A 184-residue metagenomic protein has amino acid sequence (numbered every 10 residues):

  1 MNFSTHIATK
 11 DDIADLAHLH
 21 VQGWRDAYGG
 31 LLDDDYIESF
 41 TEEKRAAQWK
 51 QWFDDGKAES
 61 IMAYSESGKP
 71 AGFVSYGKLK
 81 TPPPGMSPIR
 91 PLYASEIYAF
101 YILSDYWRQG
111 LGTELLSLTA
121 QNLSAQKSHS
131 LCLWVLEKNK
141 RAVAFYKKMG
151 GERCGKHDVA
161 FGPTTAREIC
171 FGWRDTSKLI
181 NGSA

Functional and structural regions predicted by a protein language model:
M1-A14, I169, S177-A184: Conserved N-terminal entry element of GNAT/NAT acetyltransferase domains
I7-K10, V21-G30, I37-D105, T113-L118 (+4 more regions): Acetyl-CoA-dependent GNAT
D15, E114-L115, R141: Charged catalytic carboxylate motif
L16, H20: Hydrophobic "lid"/C-terminal helical patch of Rossmann-like NAD(P)-dependent dehydrogenase/epimerase domains
D35-I37, E137: Short histidine/acidic/glycine/proline-rich micro-motifs that form metal- and phosphate-coordinating active-site loops
I61, I89-S95, H129-C132, L136-V143 (+2 more regions): C-terminal "cap" of GNAT-fold acetyltransferases
L103-D105, Q109, E137-K138: Active-site acidic-Proline motif in GNAT/NAT acetyltransferases
G110, K127, G150: Short glycine-rich hinge loops at helix-strand junctions in the catalytic core of two-component histidine kinases
